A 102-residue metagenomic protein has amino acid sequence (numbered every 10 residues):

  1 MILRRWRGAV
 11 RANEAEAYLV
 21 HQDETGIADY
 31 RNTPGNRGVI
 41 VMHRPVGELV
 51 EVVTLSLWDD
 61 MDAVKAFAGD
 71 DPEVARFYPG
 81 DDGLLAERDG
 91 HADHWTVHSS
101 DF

Functional and structural regions predicted by a protein language model:
I2, R37-V50, R76-F102: Glycine-rich beta-strand-turn "strand-cap" elements at beta-sheet edges
I2-A9, I40-D70: Short, well-ordered beta-strand segments in beta-rich or mixed alpha/beta enzyme and ligand-binding folds
A9-A12, D70, D93-S99: Intrinsically disordered, low-complexity segments enriched in polar/charged small residues
A9-Q22: Short, surface-exposed ligand-recognition loops at beta-strand->loop->(often short) alpha-helix junctions that present
E14-E16, D62-V64, S100-F102: Residue-level signal for secondary-structure boundary sites
E14-E16, I27-A28, M42-P45: Intrinsically disordered, low-complexity segments enriched in polar/charged residues with Gly/Pro, especially when
H21-N36, L57-D93: An amphipathic, aromatic/His-enriched active-site/gating alpha helix that lines ligand/cofactor pockets
